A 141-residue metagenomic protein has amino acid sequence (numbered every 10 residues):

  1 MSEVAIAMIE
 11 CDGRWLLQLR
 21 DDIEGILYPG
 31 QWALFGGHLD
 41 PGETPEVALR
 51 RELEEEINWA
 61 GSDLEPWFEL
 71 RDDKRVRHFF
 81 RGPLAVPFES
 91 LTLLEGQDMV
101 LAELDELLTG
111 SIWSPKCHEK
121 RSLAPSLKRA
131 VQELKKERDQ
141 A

Functional and structural regions predicted by a protein language model:
M1-L17, F35: Conserved N-terminal beta-strand and adjoining loop/helix that marks the start of the Nudix/MutT-like hydrolase domain
R14-W15, Q31, D98: Structural motif
W15, I23-E24, D72, L107: Surface-exposed, flexible loop/turn segments at secondary-structure boundaries
D21-I23, Q97-D98: Short, solvent-exposed aromatic-acidic interface loops
E24-G30: A conserved beta-turn-beta hairpin within the catalytic core of GNAT-like acetyltransferases that forms part
H38-K120, A141: Unchanged
K116-A141: Charged phosphate-binding loop/patch that engages nucleotide di/tri-phosphates or the phosphate backbone of nucleic
